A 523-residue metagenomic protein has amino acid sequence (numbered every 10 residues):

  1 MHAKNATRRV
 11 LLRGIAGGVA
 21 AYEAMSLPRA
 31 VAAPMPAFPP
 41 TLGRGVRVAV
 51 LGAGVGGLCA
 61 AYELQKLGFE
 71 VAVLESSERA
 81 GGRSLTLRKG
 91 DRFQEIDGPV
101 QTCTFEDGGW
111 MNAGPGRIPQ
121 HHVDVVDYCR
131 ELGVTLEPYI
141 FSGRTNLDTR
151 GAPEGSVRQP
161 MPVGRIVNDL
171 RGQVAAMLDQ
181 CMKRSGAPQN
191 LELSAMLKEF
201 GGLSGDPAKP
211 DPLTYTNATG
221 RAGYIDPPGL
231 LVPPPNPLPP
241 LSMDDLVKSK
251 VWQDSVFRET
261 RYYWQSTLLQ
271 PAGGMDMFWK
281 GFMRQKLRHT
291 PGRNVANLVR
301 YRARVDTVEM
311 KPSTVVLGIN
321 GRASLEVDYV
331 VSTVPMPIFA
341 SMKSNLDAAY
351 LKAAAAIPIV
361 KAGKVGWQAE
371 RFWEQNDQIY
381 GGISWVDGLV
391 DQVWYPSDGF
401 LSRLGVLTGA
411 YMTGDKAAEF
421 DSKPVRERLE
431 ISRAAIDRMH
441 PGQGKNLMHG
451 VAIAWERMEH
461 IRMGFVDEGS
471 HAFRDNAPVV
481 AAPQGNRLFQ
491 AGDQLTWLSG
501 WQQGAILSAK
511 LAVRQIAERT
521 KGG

Functional and structural regions predicted by a protein language model:
M1-V19: N-terminal secretory signal peptides and thylakoid transit peptides that target proteins across membranes
G14-I15, V19-E23, A30-M35, L67 (+3 more regions): Conserved flavin/dinucleotide-binding core of flavoenzymes
P36-M177: N-terminal glycine-rich phosphate/pyrophosphate-binding loop and immediately adjacent elements
P40-L42, T102-W110, Q253-T267, A410-E419 (+1 more regions): Short glycine/proline-rich turn/loop motifs
R47-S77, R117-Y128, L132-I140, G274-G281 (+8 more regions): Conserved beta-strand->loop/alpha-helix structural units within folded catalytic cores of enzymes with alpha/beta
G108-P119, W264-G273, Y350-P358, D415-R426 (+2 more regions): Active-site rim elements
A175, D179-A303, K343, V390: Active-site/ligand-binding neighborhood in enzyme catalytic cores
A303-T408, M412, M439: Mid-domain catalytic core of redox enzymes that form a hydrophobic substrate pocket/lid adjacent to a catalytic redox
